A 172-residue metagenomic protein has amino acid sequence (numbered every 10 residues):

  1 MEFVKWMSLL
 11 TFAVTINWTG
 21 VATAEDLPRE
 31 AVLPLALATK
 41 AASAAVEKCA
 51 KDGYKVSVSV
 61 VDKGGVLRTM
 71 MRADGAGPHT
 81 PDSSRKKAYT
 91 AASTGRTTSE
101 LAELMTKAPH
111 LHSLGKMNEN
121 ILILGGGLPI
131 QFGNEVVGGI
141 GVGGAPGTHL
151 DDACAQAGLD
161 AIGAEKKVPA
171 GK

Functional and structural regions predicted by a protein language model:
V4-T19: Bacterial N-terminal signal peptides
T23-K172: Flexible, solvent-exposed loop/hinge segments and secondary-structure transition points
